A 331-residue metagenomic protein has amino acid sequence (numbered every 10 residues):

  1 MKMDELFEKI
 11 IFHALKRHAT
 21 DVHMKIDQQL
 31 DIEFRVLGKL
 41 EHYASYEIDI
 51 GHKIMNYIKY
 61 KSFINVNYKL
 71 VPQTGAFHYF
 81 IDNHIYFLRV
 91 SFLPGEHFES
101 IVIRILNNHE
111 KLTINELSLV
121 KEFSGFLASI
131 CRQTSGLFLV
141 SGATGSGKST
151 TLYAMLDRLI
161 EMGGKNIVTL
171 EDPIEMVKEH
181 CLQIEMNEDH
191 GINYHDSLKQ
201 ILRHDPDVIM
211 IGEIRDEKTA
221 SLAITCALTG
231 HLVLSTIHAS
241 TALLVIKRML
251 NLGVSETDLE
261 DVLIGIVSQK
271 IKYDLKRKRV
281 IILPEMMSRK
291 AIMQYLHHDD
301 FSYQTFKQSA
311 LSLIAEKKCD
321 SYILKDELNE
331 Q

Functional and structural regions predicted by a protein language model:
M1-Q331: Short, flexible helix-loop junctions that flank or precede catalytic/ligand sites
